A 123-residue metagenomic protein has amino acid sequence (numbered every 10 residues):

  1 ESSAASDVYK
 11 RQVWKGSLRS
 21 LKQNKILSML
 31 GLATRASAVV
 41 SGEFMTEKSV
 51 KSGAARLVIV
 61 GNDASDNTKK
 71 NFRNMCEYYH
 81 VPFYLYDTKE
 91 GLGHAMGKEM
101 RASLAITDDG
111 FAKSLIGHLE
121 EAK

Functional and structural regions predicted by a protein language model:
E1-Q12: Single conserved hydrophobic/aromatic residue that forms the stacking wall/gate of nucleotide- or nucleobase-binding
R11-L27: Short, compositionally biased "basic patch" segments
N24-V60: N-terminal first-folded block
A36-S37, A55-L57, Y78-P82, R101: Short active-site oxyanion
F44, D63-A64, T88-G91, D109: Short, ordered loop/turn segments at secondary-structure junctions
K51-R73, P82: N-terminal positively charged helical leader segments and presequences
R73-M100: Mid-chain, well-packed structural core segment of small domains
G93-K123: C-terminal structural segments of small proteins and small subunits
